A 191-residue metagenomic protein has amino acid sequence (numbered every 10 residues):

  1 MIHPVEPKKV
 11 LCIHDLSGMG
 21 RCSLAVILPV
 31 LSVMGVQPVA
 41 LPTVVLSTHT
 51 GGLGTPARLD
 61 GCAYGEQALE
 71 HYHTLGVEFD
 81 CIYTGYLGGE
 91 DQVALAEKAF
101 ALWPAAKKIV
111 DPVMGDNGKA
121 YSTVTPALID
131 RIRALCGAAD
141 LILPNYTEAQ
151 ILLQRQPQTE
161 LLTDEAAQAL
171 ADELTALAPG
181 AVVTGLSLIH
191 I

Functional and structural regions predicted by a protein language model:
I2-V110, M114-S122: Conserved N-terminal subdomain of the carbohydrate kinase-like
T123-I189: Conserved phosphate/ATP/ADP-binding segment of small-molecule kinases
